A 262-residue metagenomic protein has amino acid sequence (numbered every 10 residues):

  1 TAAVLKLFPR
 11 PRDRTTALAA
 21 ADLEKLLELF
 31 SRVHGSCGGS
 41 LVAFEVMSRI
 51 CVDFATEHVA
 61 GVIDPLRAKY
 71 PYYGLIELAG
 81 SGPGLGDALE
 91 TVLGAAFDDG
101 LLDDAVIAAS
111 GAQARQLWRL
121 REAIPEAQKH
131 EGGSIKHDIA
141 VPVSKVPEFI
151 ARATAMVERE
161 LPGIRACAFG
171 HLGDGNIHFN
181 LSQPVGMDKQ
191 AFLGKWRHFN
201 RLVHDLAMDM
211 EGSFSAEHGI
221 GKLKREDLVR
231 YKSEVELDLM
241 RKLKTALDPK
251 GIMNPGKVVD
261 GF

Functional and structural regions predicted by a protein language model:
T1-F262: Noncatalytic alpha-helical scaffold of FAD-dependent oxidoreductases
